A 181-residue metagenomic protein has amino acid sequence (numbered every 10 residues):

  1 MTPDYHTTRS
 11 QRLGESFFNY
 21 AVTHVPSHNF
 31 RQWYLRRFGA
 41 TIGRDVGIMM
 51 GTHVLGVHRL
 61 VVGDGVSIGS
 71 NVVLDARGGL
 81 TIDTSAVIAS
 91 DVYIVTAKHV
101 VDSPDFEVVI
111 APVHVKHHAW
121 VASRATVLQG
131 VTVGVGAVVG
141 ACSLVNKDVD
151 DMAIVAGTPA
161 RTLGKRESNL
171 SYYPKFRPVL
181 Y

Functional and structural regions predicted by a protein language model:
M1-D45: A transmembrane-helix-recognition feature enriched in membrane-embedded lipid enzymes and envelope glyco-/phospholipid
D4-H6, R37, D105-L128, T158-Y181: C-terminal segments of enzyme domains that contribute to small-molecule binding surfaces
T8, L13-F17, M49, G69 (+2 more regions): Residue-level signal for pocket-adjacent positions within structured domains
S10-Q11, S27, R59, G79 (+1 more regions): Short, structured helix-loop boundary elements
V25, W33, R37, V57 (+2 more regions): Residues at secondary-structure transition points
R44, M49-M50, L55-G56, G63-D64 (+13 more regions): Left-handed beta-helix
Y93-I94, V100, R161, N169: Active-site/binding-pocket entry motifs
